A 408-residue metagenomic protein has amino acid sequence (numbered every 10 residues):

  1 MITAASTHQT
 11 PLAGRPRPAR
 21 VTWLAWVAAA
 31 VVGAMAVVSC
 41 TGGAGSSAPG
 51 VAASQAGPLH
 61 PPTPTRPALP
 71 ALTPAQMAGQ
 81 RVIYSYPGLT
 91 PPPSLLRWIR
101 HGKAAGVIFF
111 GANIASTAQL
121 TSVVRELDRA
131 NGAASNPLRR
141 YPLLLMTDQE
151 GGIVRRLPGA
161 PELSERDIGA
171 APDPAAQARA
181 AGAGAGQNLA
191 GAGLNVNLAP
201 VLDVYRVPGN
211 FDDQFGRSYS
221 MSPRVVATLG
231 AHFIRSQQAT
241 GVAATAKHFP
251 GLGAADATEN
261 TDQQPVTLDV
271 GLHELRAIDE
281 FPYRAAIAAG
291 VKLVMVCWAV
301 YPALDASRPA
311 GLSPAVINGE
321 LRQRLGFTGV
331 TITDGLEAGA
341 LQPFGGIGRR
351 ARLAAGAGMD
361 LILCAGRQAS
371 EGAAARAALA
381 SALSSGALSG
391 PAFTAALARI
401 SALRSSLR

Functional and structural regions predicted by a protein language model:
T3, T10, C40-G43, A48-P158: N-terminal hydrophobic targeting/anchoring segments and the immediately downstream early-domain regions of hydrolases
A5-V31: N-terminal export and membrane-targeting signals
V27-S39, D148: Bacterial N-terminal signal peptides
P74, S94, A115-G132, N136-P137 (+1 more regions): Second-shell residues forming the walls of enzyme active-site clefts
G79-Y86, A105-F109, L143-Q149, V196-P200 (+4 more regions): Hydrophobic faces of well-ordered beta-strands that scaffold small-molecule active sites in alpha/beta enzyme cores
A130-P161, A181-Y205, V226-G251: Glycine-rich, aromatic-flanked loop segments that form ligand/cofactor-binding clefts across common enzyme folds
P161-D173, S218-S220: A charged helix-plus-loop insertion that forms the helical arch/lid used to bind and gate nucleic-acid substrates
S381, S385-R408: Mid-to-C-terminal alpha-helical segments outside catalytic/metal-binding sites
